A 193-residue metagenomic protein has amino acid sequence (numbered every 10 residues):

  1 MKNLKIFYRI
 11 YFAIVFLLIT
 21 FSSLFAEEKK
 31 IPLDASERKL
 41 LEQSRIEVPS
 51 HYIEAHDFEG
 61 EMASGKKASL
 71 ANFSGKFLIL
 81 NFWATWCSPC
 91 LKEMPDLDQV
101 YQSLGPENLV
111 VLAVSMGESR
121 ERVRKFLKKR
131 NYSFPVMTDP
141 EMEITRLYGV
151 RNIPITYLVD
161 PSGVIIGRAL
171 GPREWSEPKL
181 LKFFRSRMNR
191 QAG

Functional and structural regions predicted by a protein language model:
M1-D57, G193: N-terminal targeting signals for export/organelle localization
Y52, D57-L78: A short beta-strand-turn-helix
F58, F73, F82-W83, F126 (+2 more regions): Conserved hydrophobic/aromatic "anchor" residues that stabilize well-ordered secondary structure elements
F73-K76, P106, Y132-S133, V150-R151: Active-site acidic short loop of glycosyltransferases
S74, F82-Q99: Conserved redox-active cysteine motifs that mediate thiol-disulfide chemistry, especially di-cysteine Cys-X(1-2)-Cys
I79-N81, A113, L158: Hydrophobic beta-strand core positions in alpha/beta domains
L91-R130, P140-L147: Structural microenvironment flanking redox-active thiols in thiol-disulfide oxidoreductases
K125-S133, D139-N189: Thiol/disulfide oxidoreductase modules built on the thioredoxin-like
